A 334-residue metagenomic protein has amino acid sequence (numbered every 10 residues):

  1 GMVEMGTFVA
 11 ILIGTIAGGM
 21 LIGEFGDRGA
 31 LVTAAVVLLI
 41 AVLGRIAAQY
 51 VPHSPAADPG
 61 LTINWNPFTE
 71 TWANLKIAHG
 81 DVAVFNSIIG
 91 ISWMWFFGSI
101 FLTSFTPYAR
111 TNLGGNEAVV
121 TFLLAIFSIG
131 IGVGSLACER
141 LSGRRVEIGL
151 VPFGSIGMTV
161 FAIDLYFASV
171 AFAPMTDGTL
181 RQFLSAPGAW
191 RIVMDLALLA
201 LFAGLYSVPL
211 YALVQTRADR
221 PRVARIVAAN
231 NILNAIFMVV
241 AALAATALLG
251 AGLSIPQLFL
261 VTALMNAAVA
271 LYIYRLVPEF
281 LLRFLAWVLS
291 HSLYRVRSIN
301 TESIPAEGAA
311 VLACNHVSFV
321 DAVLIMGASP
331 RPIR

Functional and structural regions predicted by a protein language model:
G1-G23, T69, N86, G90 (+7 more regions): Substrate-agnostic recognition of the 12-TM MFS/MFS-like secondary transporter fold
M20-L39, N116-F122, E147-G149, T179-W190 (+1 more regions): A membrane-interface helix-boundary motif in multi-pass transporters
A30, A34-I63, S169-F172, Y274-F280: Helix-loop junctions on the cytosolic side of multi-pass membrane transporters, especially the intracellular loop
H53-G90, N112, D177-S185: Juxtamembrane intracellular "pre-TM" segments in multi-pass secondary transporters
T103-V119: Short amphipathic helix-loop junctions that connect adjacent transmembrane helices in Major Facilitator Superfamily/SLC
R140-V160, S254-I255: Cytoplasmic membrane-interface "Motif A"-like loop-to-helix N-cap segments of 12-TM Major Facilitator Superfamily
I156-S185: C-terminal ends and interior cores of transmembrane alpha-helices in multi-pass membrane transporters/permeases
A306-R334: Catalytic core of membrane glycerolipid acyltransferases/transacylases, capturing the structured, soluble-facing
